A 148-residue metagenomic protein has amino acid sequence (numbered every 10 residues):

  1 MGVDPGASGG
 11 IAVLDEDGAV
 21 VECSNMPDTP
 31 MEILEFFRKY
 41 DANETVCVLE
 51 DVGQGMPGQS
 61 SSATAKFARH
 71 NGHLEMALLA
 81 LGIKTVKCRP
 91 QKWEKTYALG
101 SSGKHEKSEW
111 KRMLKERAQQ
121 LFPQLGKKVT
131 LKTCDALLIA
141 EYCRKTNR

Functional and structural regions predicted by a protein language model:
M1-R148: Phosphate- and other anionic-substrate recognition elements at nucleic-acid/protein interfaces
